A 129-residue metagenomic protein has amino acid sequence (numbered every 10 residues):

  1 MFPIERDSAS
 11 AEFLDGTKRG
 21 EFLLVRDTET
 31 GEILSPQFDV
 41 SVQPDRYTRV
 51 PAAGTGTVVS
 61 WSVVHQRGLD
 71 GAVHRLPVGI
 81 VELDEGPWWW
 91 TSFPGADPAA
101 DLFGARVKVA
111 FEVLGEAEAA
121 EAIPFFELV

Functional and structural regions predicted by a protein language model:
M1-L23, F125-V129: A broadly conserved sequence feature marking short terminus-proximal activation segments in nucleic acid-centric
T17-A53: Cys/His-rich short segments
E29, S60-V63, G95, L128: A residue-level detector for short acidic-glycine micro-motifs
G56-V58: Conserved hydrophobic positions within beta-strands
W61-R67, L114: Short, conserved beta-turn/loop elements at beta-strand boundaries and strand-helix junctions
Q66-I80, E121-I123: Short aromatic-glycine-enriched beta-strand elements
G95-K108: Short nucleic-acid-contacting surface segments enriched for D/E, G, S/T with interspersed K/R
E112-V129: OB-fold/S1-family single-stranded nucleic acid-binding modules
